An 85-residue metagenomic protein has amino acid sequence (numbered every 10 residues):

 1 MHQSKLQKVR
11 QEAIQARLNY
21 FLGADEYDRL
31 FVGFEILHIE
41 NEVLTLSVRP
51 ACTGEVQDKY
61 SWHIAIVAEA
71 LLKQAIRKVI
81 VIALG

Functional and structural regions predicted by a protein language model:
M1-G85: Intrinsically disordered, low-complexity basic tails and flexible linkers associated with large NTP-driven
